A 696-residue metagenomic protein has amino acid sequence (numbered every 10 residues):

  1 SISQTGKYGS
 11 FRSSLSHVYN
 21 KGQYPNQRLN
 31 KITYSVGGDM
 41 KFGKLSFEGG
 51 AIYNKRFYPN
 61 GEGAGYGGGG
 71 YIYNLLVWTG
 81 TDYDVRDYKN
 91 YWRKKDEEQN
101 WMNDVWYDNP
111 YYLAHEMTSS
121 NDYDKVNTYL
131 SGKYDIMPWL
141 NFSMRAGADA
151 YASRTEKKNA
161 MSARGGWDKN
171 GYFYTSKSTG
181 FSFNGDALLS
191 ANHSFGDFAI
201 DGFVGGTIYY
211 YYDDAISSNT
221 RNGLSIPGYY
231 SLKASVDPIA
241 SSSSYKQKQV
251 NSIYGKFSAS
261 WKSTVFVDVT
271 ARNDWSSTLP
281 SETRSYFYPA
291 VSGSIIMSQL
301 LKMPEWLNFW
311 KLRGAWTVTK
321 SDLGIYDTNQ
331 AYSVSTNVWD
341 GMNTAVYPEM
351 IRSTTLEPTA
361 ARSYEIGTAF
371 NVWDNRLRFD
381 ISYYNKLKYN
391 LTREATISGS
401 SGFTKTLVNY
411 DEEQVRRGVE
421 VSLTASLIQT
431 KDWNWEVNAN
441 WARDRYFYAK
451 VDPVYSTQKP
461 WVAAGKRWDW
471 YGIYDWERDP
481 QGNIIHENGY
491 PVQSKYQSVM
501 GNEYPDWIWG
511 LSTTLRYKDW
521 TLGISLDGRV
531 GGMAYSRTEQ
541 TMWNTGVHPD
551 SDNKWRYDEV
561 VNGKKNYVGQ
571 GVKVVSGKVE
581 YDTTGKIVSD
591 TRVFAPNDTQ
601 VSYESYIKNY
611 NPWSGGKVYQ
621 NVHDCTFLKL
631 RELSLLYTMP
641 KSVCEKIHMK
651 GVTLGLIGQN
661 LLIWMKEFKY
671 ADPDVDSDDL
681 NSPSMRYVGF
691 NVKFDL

Functional and structural regions predicted by a protein language model:
S1, G22-Y24, L29, T33-K125 (+8 more regions): Surface-exposed loop/interface segments of Gram-negative outer-membrane beta-barrel transport/assembly proteins
I2-Q4, Y34-M40, T128-Y134, G185-A191 (+11 more regions): Residues on the lipid-exposed face of transmembrane beta-strands in outer-membrane beta-barrel proteins
Q4-Y8, H17, M40-K44, H193-D197 (+6 more regions): A generic beta-sheet turn/junction motif
L29-K41, R284, Y288-S294, K650-L662: Short secondary-structure subsegments characteristic of cysteine-rich extracellular domains
D39, E436, N502-V530, K617-W664 (+1 more regions): Conserved C-terminal beta-signal and adjacent last beta-strands/turns of outer-membrane beta-barrel proteins
M137, K262, I428-T430: Residue-level recognition of beta-strand termini and adjacent short loop/turns
